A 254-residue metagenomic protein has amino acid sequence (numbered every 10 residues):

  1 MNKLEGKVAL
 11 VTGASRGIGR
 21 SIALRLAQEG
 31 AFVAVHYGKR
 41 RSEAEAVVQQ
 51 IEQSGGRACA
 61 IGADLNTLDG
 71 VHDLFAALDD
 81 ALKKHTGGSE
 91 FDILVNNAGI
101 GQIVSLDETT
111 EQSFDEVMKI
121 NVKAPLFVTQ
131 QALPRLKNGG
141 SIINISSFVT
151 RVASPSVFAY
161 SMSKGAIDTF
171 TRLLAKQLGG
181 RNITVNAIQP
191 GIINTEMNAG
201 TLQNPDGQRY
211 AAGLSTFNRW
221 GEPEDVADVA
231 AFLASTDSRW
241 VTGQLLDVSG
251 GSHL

Functional and structural regions predicted by a protein language model:
V8, S15-R16: Conserved glycine-rich cofactor-binding loop
F91, S105-L106, T110-D115, A211: Substrate-binding pocket helix/loop in short-chain dehydrogenase/reductase
T129, S163: Active-site helix of classical SDR
P134, K176-G180, R239: Alpha-helical segment proximal to the catalytic Tyr-Lys
S147: Residue(s) in the substrate-gating loop at a strand-loop-helix junction that position the organic substrate next
V152, A231, T242-L254: Short C-terminal tail/terminal secondary-structure segment of NAD(P)H-dependent dehydrogenase/reductase domains
S215-V226: A conserved structural motif in NAD(P)-dependent oxidoreductases
